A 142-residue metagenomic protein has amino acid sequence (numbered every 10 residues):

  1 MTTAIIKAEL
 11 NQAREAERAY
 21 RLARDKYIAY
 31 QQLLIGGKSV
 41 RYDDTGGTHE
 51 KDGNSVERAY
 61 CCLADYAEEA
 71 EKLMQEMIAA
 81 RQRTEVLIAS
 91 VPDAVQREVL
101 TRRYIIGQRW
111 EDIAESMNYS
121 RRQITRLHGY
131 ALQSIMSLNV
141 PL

Functional and structural regions predicted by a protein language model:
M1-S90, L138-L142: N-terminal interaction/assembly modules
S90-V91, N118: Short, conserved sequence motifs enriched in acidic/basic residues, glycine, and aromatics that mark functional "hot
V91-Q108: Short amphipathic alpha helix immediately N-terminal
D112-M117: Short alpha-helical "recognition helix" segments of helix-turn-helix
R122: Key DNA-contact positions within bacterial/archaeal DNA-binding proteins
H128, I135, N139: DNA major-groove recognition helix of helix-turn-helix
